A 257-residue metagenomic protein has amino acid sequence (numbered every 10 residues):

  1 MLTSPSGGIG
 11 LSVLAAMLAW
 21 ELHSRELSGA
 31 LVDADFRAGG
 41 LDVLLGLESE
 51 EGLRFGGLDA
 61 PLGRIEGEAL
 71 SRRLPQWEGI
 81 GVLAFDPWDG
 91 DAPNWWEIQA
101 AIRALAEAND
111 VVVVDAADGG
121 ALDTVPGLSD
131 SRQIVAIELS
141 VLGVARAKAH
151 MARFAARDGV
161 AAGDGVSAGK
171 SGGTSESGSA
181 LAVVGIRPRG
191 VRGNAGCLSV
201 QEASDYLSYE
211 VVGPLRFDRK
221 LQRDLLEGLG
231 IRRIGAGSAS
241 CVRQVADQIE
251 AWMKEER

Functional and structural regions predicted by a protein language model:
M1-L45, L105: Walker A/P-loop phosphate-binding motif and the immediately C-terminal alpha-helix
L2, G29, G81, D110-V114 (+1 more regions): Generic beta-sheet signal
R25-G81: Phosphate-binding loop that captures ATP/GTP phosphates
E66-W77, G81-A121: Cytosolic-facing regulatory segments adjacent to core modules
G90, D218-R223: A short acidic, often aromatic-flanked loop/helix-cap motif at beta-alpha or helix-coil junctions that lines enzyme
A100-P214, R223: Conserved catalytic-core segment of NTP-binding enzymes
E227-G237: C-terminal boundary of histidine-terminating zinc-finger modules
C241-E256: C-terminal alpha-helix
